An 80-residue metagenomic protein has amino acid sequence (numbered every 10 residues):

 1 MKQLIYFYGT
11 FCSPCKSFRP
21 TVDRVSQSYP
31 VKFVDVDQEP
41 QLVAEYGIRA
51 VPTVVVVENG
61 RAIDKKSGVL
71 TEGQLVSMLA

Functional and structural regions predicted by a protein language model:
M1-V25: Local sequence-structure signature of Cys/Sec-based thiol-disulfide redox active-site neighborhoods
F7, S26-Q41: Thiol-based oxidoreductase modules, predominantly thioredoxin-like and allied folds used for disulfide exchange
S13, Q38-Q41, L70: Short alpha-helical
E39, V51, I63: Active-site loop signature of alpha/beta-hydrolase-fold enzymes
Q41-A44, R61: Residue-level signal for well-ordered, solvent-exposed loop/turn and beta-edge residues enriched in charged/polar side
Y46-V55: Structural micro-motif
E58-A80: Non-catalytic, surface beta->alpha helical segment in thiol-disulfide oxidoreductase systems
